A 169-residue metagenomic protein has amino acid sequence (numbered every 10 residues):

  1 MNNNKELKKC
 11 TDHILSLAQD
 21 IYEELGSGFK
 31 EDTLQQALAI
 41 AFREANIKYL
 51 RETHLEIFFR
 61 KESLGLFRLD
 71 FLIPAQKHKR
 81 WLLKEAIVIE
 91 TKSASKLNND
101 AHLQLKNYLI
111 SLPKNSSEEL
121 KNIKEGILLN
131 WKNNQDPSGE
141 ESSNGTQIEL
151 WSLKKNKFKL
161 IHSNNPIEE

Functional and structural regions predicted by a protein language model:
M1, E168-E169: C-terminal end-of-chain micro-motif
M1-S27: Interdomain/boundary linker segments immediately adjacent to catalytic/signaling cores
H13, A37, L103-N107: Long, highly charged amphipathic alpha-helices
E23-K84, S138-N156, S163-E168: Active-site metal-binding core of divalent-cation-utilizing nuclease and nuclease-like domains
R80-V88, K92-S163: Nucleic-acid nuclease catalytic cores
